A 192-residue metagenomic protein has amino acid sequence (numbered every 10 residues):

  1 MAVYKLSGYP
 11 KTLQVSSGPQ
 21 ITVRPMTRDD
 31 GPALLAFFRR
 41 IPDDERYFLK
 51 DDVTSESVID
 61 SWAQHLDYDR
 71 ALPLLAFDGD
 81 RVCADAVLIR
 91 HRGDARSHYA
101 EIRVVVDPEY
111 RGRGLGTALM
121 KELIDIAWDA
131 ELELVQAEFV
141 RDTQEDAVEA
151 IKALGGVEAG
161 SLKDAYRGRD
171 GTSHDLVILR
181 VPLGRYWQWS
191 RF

Functional and structural regions predicted by a protein language model:
S17, R28, A36-K50: Helix-loop element at the rim of GNAT/NAT acetyltransferase active sites that forms part of the acceptor-substrate
P19-I21, G79-D85, H174: Glycine-rich phosphate/pyrophosphate-binding loop shared by adenosine-nucleotide-utilizing enzymes
I21-A33: A short beta-loop-alpha structural element at the N-terminal edge of CoA-dependent acyl/N-acetyltransferase catalytic
D51-H98, R103, D107, K121 (+1 more regions): Acetyl-CoA-dependent GNAT
Y110, G114-E122: Conserved acetyl-CoA pyrophosphate-binding loop and the N-cap/start of the following alpha-helix in GNAT-like
M120, A127-V140: Conserved GNAT acetyl-CoA-binding A-motif
E138-V140, K152-T172: Conserved catalytic-core motifs of GNAT/GCN5-like acyltransferases
D164-F192: C-terminal "cap" of GNAT-fold acetyltransferases
